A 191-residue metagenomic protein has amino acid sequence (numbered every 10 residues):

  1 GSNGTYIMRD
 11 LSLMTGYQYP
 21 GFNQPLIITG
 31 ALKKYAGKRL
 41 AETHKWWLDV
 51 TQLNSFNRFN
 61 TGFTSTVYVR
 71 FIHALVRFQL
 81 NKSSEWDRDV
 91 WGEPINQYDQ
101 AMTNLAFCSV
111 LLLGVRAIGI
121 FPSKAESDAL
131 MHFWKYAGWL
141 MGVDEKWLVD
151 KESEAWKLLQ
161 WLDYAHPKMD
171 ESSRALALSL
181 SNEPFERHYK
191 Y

Functional and structural regions predicted by a protein language model:
G1-Y191: Mature, function-bearing regions of proteins
